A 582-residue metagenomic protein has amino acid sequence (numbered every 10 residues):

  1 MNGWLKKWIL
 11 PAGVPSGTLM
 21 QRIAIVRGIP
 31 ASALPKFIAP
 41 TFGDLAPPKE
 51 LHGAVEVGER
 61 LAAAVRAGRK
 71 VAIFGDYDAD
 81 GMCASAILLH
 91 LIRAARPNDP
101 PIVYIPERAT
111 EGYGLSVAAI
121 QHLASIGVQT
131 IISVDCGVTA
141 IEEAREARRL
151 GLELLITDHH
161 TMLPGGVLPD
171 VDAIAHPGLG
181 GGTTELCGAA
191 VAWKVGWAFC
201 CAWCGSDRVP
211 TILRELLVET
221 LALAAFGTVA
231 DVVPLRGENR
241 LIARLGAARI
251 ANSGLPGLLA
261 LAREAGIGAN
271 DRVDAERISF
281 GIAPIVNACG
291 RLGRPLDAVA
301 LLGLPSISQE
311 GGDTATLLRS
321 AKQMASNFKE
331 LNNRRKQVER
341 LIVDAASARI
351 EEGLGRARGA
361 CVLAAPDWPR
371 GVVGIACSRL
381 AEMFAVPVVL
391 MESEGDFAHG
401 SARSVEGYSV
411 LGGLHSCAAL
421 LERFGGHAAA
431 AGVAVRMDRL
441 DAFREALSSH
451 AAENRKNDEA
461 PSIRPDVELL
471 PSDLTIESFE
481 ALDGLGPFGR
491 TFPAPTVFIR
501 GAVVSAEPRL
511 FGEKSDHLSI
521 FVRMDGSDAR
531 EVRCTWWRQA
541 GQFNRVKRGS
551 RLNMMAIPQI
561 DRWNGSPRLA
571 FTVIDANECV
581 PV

Functional and structural regions predicted by a protein language model:
M1-F74, A94, L331: An N-terminal, well-structured beta->alpha segment
K6, R22, V26, I87-L88 (+4 more regions): Acidic, two-metal ion nucleic-acid-processing modules in DNA metabolism proteins
A24, D76-D78, I132, D158 (+7 more regions): Divalent metal-coordination and catalytic microenvironments
L34-L45, R69, N98-I105, R319-N333 (+2 more regions): Gly-rich Lys/Arg/Thr-decorated short loops/hinges at beta-loop-alpha junctions or inter-strand turns that position
H52-L168, I174-H176, L341-A348, D367 (+1 more regions): N-terminal small/polar loop signature for handling phosphorylated ligands or for N-terminal nucleophile
S125-T130, C136-P305, Q309-G311: Functional cores that coordinate and move charged inorganic groups
S347, G353-C377: Flexible, glycine/threonine-enriched loop-and-boundary segments that flank and lead into catalytic domains of large
V389-S404: Short glycine-cluster motifs
